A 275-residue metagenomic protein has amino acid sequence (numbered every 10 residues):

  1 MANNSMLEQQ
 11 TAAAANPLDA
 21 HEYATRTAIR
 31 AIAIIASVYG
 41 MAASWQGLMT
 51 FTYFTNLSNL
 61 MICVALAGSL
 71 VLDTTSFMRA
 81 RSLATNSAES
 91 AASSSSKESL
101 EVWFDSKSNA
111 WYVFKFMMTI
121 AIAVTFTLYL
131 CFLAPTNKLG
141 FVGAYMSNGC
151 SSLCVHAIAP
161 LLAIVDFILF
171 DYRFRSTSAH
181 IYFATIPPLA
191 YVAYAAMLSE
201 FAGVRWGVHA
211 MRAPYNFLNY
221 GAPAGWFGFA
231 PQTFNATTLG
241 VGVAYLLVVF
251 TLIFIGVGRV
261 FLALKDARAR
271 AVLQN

Functional and structural regions predicted by a protein language model:
A2-E22, S76-A110, K265-N275: Membrane-interfacial, low-structure loops and terminal tails that flank and connect transmembrane helices in multi-pass
T25-G40, T119: Alpha-helical transmembrane segments
A42-L48, C131-G143, E200: Juxtamembrane "helix-exit" motif on the non-cytosolic side of transmembrane helices
E98-A121, T177-I186: Interfacial segments of alpha-helical transmembrane regions
A121-I122, Y182-G203: Hydrophobic alpha-helical membrane-insertion segments
G149-L161: Membrane-interface loop-to-helix entry segments
I158-S176: Alpha-helical transmembrane segments in multipass membrane proteins, preferentially the mid-helix core
A202, G207-L262: Membrane-interface transmembrane-helix boundary segments in multi-pass integral membrane proteins
